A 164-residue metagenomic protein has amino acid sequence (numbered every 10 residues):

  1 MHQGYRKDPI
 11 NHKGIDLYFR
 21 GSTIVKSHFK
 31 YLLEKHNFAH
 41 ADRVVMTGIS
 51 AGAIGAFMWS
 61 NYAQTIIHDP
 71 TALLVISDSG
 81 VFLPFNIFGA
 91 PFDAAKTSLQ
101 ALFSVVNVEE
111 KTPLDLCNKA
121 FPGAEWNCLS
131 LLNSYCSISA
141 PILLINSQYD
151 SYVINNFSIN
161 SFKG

Functional and structural regions predicted by a protein language model:
M1-G164: C-terminal His-loop and adjacent cap/lid subdomain of alpha/beta-hydrolase
